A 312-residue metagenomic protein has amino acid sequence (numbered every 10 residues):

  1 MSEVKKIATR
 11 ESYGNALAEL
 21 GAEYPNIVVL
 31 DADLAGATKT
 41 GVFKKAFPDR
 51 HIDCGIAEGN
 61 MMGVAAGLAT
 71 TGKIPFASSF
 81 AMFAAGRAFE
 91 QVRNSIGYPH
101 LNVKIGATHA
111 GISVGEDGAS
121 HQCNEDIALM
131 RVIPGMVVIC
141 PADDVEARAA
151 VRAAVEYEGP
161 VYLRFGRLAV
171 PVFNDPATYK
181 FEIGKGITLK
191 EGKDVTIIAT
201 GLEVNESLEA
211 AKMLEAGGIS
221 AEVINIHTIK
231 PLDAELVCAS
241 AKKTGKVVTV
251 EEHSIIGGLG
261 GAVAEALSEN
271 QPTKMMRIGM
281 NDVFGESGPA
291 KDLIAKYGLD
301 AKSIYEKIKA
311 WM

Functional and structural regions predicted by a protein language model:
M1-R164, A169: Thiamine diphosphate
E11, E23-N26, L34-G41, K45 (+2 more regions): Thiamine diphosphate
